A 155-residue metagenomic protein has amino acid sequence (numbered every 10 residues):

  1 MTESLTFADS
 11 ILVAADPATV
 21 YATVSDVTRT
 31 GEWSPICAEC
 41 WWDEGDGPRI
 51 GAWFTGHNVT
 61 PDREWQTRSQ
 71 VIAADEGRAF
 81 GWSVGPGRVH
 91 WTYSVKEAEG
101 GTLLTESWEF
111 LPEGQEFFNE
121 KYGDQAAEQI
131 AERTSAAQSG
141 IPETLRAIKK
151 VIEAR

Functional and structural regions predicted by a protein language model:
M1-L12, S135-P142, A154-R155: Hydrophobic-ligand-binding modules of eukaryotic lipid transfer/binding families
M1-R49: Hydrophobic ligand-binding cavity/cleft-lining segments
T6-A8, E64-R68, R88-T92: Short, surface-exposed coil-to-beta transition loops
S10-A14, W41, H57, Q70 (+2 more regions): Generic structural detector for well-ordered beta-strands
P17-A18, D46-P48, I72-G77, S94-L103 (+2 more regions): A short, structured loop/turn motif at beta-sheet edges
V20-V24, T30, F54, V71 (+2 more regions): Hydrophobic pocket/interface hotspot
A52-V59, A79-G85: Short beta-strand segments that buttress and anchor functional surface loops
S83-S139, I148: Beta-strand/loop substructures that line and gate deep hydrophobic ligand-binding cavities in soluble
